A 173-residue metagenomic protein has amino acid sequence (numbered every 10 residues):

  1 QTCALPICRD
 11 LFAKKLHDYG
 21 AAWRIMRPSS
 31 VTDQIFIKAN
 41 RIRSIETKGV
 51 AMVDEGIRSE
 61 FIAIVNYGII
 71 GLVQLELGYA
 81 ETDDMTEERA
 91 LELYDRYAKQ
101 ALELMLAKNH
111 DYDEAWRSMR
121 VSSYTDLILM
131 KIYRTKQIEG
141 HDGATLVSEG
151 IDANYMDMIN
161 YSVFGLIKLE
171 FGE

Functional and structural regions predicted by a protein language model:
T2-L5: Short, small-residue-biased leader/transition segments that mark boundaries at the very start of proteins
R9-M52, I57, A115-V147: Short, contiguous, well-structured surface segments enriched in hydrophobic/aromatic residues
A13-L16, L102-N109: Extracellular glycan-recognition regions
I35, F61-L72, T125-I128, Y155-L166: Short, structured motif recognition centered on aromatic/hydrophobic residues
K48-A51, V73-E81, F171: Short, solvent-exposed secondary-structure capping/transition elements
A80-R96, G172-E173: Short amphipathic alpha-helical linker/capping segments at the junctions of internal repeats and modular domains
V147-N154: Individual transmembrane alpha-helices with interfacial aromatic-anchor signatures
G165-K168, E173: Electrostatic interaction modules used in gene-expression and signaling proteins
